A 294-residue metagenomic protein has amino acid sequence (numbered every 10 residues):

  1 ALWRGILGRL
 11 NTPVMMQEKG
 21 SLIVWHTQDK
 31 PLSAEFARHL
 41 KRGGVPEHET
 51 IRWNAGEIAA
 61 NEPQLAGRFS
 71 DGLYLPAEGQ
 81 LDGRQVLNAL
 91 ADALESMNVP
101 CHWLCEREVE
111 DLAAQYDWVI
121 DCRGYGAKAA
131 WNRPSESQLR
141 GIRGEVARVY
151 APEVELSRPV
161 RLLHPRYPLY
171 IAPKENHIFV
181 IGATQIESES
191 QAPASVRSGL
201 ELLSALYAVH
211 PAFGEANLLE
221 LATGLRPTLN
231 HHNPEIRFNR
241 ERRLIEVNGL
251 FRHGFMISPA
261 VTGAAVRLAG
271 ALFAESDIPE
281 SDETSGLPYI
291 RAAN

Functional and structural regions predicted by a protein language model:
A1, W25-L32, L73-A89, P193-S198 (+1 more regions): Short beta-strand to alpha-helix junction loop
A1-N61: Dinucleotide-binding Rossmann-like beta1-alpha1 core, especially the glycine-rich loop that anchors the ADP
M15-M16, R123-R240: Active-site substrate-recognition segment that forms the wall of the catalytic cavity or substrate channel
N54-A55, C101-E106, E220-A222: Short loop/edge segments at beta-strand edges and connector loops that shape dinucleotide/nucleotide cofactor-binding
N61-F69, L112-D117, T228-N233, R240-E241: A short, glycine/Asx- and small/polar-enriched loop/turn that sits immediately N-terminal to a beta-strand
G72-W118, C122, A127-A129: Helical element adjacent to the flavin cofactor pocket in flavoenzyme catalytic cores
Y74, T184-E187, L250-F251: Short, histidine-centered active-site or binding-site loop motifs used for metal coordination, general acid-base
A216-N294: C-terminal catalytic lobe of FAD-dependent flavoproteins
